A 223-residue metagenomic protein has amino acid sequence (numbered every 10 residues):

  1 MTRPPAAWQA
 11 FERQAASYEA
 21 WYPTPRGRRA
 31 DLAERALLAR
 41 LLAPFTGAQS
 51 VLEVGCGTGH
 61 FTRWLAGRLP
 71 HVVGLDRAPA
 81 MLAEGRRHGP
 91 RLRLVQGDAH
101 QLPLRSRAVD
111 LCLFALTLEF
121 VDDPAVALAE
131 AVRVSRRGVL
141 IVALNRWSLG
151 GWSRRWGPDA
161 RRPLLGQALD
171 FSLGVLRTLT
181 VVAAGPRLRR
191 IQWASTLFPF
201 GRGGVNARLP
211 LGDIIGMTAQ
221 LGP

Functional and structural regions predicted by a protein language model:
M1-T46, H60, P210: Conserved class I S-adenosyl-L-methionine
L52, T58-Q101: Class I SAM-dependent methyltransferase SAM/SAH-binding core
L113: A conserved beta-strand element that flanks and buttresses the S-adenosyl-L-methionine
L116-E119: Short catalytic micro-motifs in class I SAM-dependent methyltransferases
A125-V139: A short glycine-rich, Lys/Arg-flanked "PGG" loop and its adjoining helix->strand segment in the class I
G138-P163: Conserved class I S-adenosyl-L-methionine
G166-A194: Short alpha-helix
L188-P223: A C-terminal cap/extension of S-adenosyl-L-methionine-dependent methyltransferases that defines the acceptor-substrate
